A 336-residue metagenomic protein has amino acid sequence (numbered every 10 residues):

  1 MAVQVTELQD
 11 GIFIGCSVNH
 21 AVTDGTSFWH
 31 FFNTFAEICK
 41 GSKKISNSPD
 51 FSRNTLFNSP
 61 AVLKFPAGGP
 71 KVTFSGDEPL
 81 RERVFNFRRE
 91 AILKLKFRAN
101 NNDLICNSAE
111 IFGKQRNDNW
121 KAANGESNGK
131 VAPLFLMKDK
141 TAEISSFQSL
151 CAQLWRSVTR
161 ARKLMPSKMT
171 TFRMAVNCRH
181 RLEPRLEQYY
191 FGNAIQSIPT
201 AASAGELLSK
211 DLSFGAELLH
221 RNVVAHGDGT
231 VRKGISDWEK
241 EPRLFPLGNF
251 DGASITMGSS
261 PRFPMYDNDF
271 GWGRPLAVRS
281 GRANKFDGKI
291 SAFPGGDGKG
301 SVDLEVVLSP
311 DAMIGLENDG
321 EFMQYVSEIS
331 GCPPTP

Functional and structural regions predicted by a protein language model:
M1-M265: Soluble acyl-CoA-dependent acyltransferase catalytic core bearing the H(X)4D motif
F250-C332, P336: Low-complexity, glycine/alanine/valine/leucine- and proline-rich hydrophobic stretches
